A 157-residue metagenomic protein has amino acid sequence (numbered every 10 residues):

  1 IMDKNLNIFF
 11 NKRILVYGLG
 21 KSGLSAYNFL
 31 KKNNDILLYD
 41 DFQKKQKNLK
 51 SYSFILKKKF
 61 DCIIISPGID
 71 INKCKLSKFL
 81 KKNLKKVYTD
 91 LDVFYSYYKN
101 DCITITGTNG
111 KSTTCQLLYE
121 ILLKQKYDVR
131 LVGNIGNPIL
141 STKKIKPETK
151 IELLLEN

Functional and structural regions predicted by a protein language model:
I1-N11, S51-F54, V93-S96: A short, basic/flexible loop-to-alpha-helix module at the beginning of a structural domain
K12-N28: Glycine-rich adenosine-cofactor-binding loop
R13, N28-K31, I55-F60, P67-N157: Phosphate-binding loop of NTP-binding sites
Y17, Y39-D40, V132: The conserved SAM/SAH-binding core of class I Rossmann-like methyltransferase domains, concentrating on the hydrophobic
G20, F42, I135: Residues in the short beta-alpha loop(s) of Rossmann-like NAD(P)-binding domains
N33-K47: NAD(P)-binding Rossmann-fold cofactor-contacting core
Y39, C62-I64: A noncatalytic interaction/capping subdomain that flanks phosphate/NTP-handling catalytic cores
K45-K58: Glycine-rich, highly charged phosphate/nucleotide-binding loops
